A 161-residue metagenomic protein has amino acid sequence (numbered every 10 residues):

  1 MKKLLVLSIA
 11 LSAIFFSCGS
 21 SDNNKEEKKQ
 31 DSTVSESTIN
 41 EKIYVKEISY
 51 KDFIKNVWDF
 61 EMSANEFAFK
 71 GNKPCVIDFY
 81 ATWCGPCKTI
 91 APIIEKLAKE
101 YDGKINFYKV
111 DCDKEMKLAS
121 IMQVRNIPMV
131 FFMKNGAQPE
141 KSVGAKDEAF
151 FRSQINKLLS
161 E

Functional and structural regions predicted by a protein language model:
M1-K51, E161: N-terminal targeting signals for export/organelle localization
I48, D52, D78, T89 (+2 more regions): Extracytoplasmic/secreted proteins, especially bacterial periplasmic and envelope-associated proteins
I48-P74: A short beta-strand-turn-helix
N72-C75, F79-W83, N126: Short pre-active-site segment immediately N-terminal to redox-active cysteine/selenocysteine motifs in thiol-based
N72-C75, G103-N106, N135: Loop/turn elements at helix/coil->beta-strand transitions in domains of secreted/extracellular proteins
F79, I90-A98, D102-M116, V124: Thiol-based oxidoreductase modules, predominantly thioredoxin-like and allied folds used for disulfide exchange
T82-T89, M129: C-type cytochrome heme c attachment motif
N126, F131-E161: Non-catalytic, surface beta->alpha helical segment in thiol-disulfide oxidoreductase systems
